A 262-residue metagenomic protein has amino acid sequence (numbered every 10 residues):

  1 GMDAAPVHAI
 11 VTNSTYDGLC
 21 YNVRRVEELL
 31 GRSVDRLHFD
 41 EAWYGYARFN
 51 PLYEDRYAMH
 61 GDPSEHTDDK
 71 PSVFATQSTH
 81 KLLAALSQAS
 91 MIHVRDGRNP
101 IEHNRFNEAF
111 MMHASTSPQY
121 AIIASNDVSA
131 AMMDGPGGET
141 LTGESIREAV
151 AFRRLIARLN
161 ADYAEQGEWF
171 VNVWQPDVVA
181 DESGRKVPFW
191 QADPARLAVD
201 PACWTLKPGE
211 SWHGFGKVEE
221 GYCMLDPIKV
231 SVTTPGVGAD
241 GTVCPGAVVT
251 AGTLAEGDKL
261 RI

Functional and structural regions predicted by a protein language model:
G1-N160, G216-E219, C244: Conserved PLP-enzyme active-site core in the AAT-like
N107, I146-I262: Conserved C-terminal alpha-helix-loop-beta "cap" of PLP-dependent enzymes that closes/shapes the active-site mouth
